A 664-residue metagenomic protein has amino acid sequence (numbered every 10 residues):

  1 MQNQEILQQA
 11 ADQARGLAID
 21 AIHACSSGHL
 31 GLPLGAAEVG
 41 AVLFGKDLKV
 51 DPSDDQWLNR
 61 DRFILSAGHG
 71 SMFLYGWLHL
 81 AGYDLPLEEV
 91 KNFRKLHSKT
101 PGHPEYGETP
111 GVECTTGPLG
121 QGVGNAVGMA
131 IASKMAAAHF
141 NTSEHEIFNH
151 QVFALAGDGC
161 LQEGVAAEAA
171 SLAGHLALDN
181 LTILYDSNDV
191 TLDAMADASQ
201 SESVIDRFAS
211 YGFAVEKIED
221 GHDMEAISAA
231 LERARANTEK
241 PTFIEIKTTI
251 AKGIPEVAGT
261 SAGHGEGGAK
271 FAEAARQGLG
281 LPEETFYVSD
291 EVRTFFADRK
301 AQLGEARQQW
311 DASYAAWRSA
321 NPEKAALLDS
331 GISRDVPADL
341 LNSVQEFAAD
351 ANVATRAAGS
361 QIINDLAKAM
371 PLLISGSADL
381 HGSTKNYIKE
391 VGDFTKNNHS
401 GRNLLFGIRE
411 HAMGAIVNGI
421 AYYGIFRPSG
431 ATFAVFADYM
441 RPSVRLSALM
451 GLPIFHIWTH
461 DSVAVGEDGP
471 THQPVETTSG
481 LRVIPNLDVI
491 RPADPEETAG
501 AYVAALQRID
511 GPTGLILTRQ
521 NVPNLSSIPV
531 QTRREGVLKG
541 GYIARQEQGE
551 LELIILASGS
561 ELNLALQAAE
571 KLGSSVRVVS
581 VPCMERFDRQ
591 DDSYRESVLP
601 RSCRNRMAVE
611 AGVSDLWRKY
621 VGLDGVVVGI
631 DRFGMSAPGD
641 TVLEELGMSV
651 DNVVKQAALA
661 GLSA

Functional and structural regions predicted by a protein language model:
Q4-L7, A21-L30, L58-S66, E108-G120 (+2 more regions): A short glycine/serine-rich beta->alpha loop
Q4-R15, L48-V50, L87-E108, H381-T395 (+2 more regions): Acidic-glycine-rich active-site phosphate/pyrophosphate-binding loop
A11-S27, Y185-N188: N-terminal capping segment at the start of a domain
C25, D61-R62, V112-T115, H145-E163 (+5 more regions): A short, small-residue-rich loop immediately preceding and capping a beta-strand
G35-H175, Y387-I388, I420: Cofactor-binding active-site loop characterized by glycine-rich and histidine/acidic residues
L58-N59, T242-P337: Terminal amphipathic helices with adjacent charged low-complexity linkers/tails
K95-G107, N125, I131, M135-A138 (+4 more regions): Thiamine diphosphate
Y314-P453, Q531-I543, G549-E550, L556-G559 (+2 more regions): Non-catalytic terminal/interface segments that mediate subunit docking, oligomerization, and allosteric communication
